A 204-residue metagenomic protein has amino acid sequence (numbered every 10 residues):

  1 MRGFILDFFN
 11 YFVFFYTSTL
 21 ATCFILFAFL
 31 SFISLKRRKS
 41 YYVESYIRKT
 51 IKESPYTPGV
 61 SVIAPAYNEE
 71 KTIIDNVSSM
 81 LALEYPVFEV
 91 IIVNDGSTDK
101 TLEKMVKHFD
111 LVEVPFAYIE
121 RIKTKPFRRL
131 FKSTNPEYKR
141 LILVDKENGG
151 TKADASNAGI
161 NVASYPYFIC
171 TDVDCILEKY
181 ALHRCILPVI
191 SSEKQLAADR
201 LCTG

Functional and structural regions predicted by a protein language model:
M1-S54: N-terminal membrane-anchoring/stem segments of glycan-assembly enzymes
R48, N76, R121-A163: Glycine-rich, basic loop-to-helix element that forms the pyrophosphate-binding segment of sugar-nucleotide handling
P58-S61, E89: Cell-envelope/extracellular polymer assembly enzymes that use nucleotide-activated donors
S78-V87, K107-P115: Short, acidic, metal-binding catalytic loop of nucleotide-sugar glycosyltransferases
N94-V114, N148: A conserved acidic beta->alpha catalytic loop
K100, T171-P188: Acidic donor-binding/catalytic loop of UDP-sugar-dependent glycosyltransferases, especially processive GT2
F168: Short aromatic/hydrophobic "clamp" motif used to bind/position activated sugar donors
Y180-G204: Conserved donor NDP-sugar-binding/catalytic core segment of glycosyltransferases
